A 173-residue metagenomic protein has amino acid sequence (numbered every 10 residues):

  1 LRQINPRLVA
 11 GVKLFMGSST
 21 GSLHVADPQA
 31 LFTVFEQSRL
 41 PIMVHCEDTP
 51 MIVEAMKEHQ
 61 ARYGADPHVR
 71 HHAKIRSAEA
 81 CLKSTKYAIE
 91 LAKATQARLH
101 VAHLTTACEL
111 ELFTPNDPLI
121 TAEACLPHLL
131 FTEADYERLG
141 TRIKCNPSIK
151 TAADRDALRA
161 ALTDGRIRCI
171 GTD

Functional and structural regions predicted by a protein language model:
R2-I170: Histidine/acidic residue-rich metal-binding segments in metalloenzymes
D173: Short phosphate-coordinating micro-motif centered on Lys-Gly-acidic
